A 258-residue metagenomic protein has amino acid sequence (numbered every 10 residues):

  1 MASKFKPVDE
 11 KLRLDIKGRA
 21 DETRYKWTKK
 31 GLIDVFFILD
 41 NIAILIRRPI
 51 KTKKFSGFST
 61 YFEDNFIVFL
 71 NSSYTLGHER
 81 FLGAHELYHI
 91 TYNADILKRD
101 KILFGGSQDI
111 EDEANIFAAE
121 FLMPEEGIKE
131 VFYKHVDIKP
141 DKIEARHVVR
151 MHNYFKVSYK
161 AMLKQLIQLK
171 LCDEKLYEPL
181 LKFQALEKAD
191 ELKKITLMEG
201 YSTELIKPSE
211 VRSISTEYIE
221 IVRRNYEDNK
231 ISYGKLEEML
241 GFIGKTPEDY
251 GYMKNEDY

Functional and structural regions predicted by a protein language model:
M1-Y258: Active-site hotspot residues in diverse enzymes, especially metal/ion-binding acidic/histidine motifs
